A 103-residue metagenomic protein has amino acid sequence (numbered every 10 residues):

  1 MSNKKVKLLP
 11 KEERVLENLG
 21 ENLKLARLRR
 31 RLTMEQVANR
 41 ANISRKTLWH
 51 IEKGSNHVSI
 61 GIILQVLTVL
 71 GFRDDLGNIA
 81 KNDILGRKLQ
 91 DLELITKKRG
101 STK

Functional and structural regions predicted by a protein language model:
K5-R29, I79: A short, Lys/Arg-rich alpha-helix, primarily the initiator
E21-V37, K97-K103: Short basic helix-loop element that most often maps to the first helix and adjoining turn of HTH DNA-binding modules
L23, M34, R45, I60-I63: Helix-turn-helix DNA-binding elements, focusing on the entry/boundary residues of the two helices that contact DNA
R31-W49: Short alpha-helical DNA-recognition segment
S55-T68: Short, basic-rich loop-to-helix N-cap that marks the start of a DNA-contacting helix
G77-K103: Short, charged recognition helix plus adjacent turn of helix-turn-helix-like nucleic-acid-binding domains
